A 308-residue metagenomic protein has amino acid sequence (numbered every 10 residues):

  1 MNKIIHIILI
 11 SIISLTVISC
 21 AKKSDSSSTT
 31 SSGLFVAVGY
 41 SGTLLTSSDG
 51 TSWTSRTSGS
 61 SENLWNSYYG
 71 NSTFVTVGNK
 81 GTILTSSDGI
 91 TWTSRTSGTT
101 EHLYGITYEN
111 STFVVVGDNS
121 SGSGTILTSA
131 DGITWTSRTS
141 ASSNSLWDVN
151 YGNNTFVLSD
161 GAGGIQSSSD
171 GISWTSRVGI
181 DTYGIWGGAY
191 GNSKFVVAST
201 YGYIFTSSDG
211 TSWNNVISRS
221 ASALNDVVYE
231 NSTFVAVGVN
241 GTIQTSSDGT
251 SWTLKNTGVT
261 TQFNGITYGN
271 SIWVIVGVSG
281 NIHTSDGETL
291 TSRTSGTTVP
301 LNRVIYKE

Functional and structural regions predicted by a protein language model:
N2-I4, I13-L34: Bacterial Sec-dependent N-terminal signal peptides
D25-E308: Residue-level hotspots at or immediately adjacent to binding/recognition sites across diverse folds
